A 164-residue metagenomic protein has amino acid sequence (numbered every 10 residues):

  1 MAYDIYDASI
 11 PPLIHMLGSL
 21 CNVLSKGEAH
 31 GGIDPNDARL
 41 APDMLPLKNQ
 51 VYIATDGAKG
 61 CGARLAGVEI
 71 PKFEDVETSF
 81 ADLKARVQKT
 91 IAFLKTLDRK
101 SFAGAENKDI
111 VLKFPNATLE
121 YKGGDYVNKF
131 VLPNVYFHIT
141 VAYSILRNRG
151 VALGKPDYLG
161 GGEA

Functional and structural regions predicted by a protein language model:
Y3-K26, P42-A63, Q88: Aromatic-residue-lined binding/catalytic grooves and analogous aromatic/hydrophobic interfacial grooves in multimeric
D4, A8, P35, P42-L45 (+3 more regions): A structural signal for alpha-helical segments
L24, E28-G31, L65, E69 (+3 more regions): Long, hydrophobic, amphipathic alpha-helical segments used as structural scaffolds
G31-D37, T96-V127, L159: Acidic interhelical loop/turn segments
N36-I70, E120-L153: Short, contiguous alpha-helical
G60-K100: Helix-adjacent hinge/juxtasegments
L153-A164: Short, highly charged C-terminal tails/helix-capping segments
